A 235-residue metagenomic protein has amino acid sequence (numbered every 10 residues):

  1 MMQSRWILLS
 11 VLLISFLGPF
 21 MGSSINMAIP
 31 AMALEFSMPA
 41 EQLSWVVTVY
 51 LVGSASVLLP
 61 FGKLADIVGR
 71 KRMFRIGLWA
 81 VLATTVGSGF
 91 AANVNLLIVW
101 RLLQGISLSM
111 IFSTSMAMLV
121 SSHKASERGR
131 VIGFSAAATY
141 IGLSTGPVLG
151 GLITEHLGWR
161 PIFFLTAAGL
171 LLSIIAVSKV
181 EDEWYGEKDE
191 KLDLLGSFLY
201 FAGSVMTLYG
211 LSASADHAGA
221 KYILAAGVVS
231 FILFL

Functional and structural regions predicted by a protein language model:
M1-K179: Transmembrane-helix bundle of Major Facilitator Superfamily
E155-L235: Hydrophobic transmembrane-helix bundles of small-molecule transporters
